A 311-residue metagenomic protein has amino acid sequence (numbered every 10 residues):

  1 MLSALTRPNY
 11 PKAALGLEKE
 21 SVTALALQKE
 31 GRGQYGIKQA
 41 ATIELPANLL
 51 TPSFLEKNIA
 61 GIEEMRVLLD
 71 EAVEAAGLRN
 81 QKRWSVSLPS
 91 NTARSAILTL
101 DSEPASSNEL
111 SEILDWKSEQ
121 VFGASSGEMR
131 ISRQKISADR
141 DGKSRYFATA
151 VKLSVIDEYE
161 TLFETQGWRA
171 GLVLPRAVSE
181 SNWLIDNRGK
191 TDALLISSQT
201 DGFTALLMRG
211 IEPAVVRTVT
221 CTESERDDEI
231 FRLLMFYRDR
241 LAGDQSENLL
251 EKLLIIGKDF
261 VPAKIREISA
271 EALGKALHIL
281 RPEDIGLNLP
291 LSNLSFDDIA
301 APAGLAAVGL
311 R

Functional and structural regions predicted by a protein language model:
M1-R311: Hydrophobic/aromatic-enriched cytosolic interaction surfaces used to assemble or bind macromolecules
